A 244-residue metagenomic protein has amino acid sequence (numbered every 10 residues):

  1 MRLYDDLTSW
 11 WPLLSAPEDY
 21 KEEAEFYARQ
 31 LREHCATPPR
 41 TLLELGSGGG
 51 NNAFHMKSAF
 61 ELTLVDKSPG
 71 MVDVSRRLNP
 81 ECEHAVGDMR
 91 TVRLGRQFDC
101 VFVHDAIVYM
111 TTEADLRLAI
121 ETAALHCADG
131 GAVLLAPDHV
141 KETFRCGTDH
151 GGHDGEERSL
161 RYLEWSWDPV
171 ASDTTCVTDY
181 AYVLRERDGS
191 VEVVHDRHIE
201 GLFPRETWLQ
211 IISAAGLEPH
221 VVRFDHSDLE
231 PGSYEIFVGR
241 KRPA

Functional and structural regions predicted by a protein language model:
M1-R40: Conserved class I S-adenosyl-L-methionine
L43, G49-T91: Class I SAM-dependent methyltransferase SAM/SAH-binding core
V86-G87, P137, R223: Short loop/edge segments at beta-strand edges and connector loops that shape dinucleotide/nucleotide cofactor-binding
R90-V101: A short acidic, Gly/Pro-enriched loop at the edge of an enzyme's catalytic core that lines a small-molecule cofactor
D99-D115: A short SAM/SAH-binding and catalytic strip from SAM-dependent methyltransferases
R117-D129: A short glycine-rich, Lys/Arg-flanked "PGG" loop and its adjoining helix->strand segment in the class I
L134-T207: SAM-dependent methyltransferase
I199-A244: C-terminal lobe and adjacent flexible extensions of AdoMet/dcAdoMet transferase-like proteins
